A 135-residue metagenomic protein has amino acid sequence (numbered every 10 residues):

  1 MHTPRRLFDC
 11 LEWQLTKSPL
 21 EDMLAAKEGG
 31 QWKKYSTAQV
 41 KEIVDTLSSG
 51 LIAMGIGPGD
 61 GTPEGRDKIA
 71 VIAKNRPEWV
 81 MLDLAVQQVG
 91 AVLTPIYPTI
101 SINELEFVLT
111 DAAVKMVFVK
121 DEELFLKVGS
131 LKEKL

Functional and structural regions predicted by a protein language model:
H2-M23, E42, I52: A short N-terminal helical cap/helix-turn-helix that marks the beginning of AMP-binding/adenylate-forming
H2-R5, A38-D45, T99, F118 (+1 more regions): Conserved phosphate-coordination/catalytic loops
T16-K17, A53-G57, S130-K134: Secondary-structure boundary motif
S18-L20, G65, A113: Residue-level preference for short coil/turn positions at secondary-structure junctions
M23-L84, S101-E106: Conserved AMP-binding/adenylate-forming core of the ANL superfamily
Q88-L135: Structural core segment of the AMP-binding/adenylate-forming
